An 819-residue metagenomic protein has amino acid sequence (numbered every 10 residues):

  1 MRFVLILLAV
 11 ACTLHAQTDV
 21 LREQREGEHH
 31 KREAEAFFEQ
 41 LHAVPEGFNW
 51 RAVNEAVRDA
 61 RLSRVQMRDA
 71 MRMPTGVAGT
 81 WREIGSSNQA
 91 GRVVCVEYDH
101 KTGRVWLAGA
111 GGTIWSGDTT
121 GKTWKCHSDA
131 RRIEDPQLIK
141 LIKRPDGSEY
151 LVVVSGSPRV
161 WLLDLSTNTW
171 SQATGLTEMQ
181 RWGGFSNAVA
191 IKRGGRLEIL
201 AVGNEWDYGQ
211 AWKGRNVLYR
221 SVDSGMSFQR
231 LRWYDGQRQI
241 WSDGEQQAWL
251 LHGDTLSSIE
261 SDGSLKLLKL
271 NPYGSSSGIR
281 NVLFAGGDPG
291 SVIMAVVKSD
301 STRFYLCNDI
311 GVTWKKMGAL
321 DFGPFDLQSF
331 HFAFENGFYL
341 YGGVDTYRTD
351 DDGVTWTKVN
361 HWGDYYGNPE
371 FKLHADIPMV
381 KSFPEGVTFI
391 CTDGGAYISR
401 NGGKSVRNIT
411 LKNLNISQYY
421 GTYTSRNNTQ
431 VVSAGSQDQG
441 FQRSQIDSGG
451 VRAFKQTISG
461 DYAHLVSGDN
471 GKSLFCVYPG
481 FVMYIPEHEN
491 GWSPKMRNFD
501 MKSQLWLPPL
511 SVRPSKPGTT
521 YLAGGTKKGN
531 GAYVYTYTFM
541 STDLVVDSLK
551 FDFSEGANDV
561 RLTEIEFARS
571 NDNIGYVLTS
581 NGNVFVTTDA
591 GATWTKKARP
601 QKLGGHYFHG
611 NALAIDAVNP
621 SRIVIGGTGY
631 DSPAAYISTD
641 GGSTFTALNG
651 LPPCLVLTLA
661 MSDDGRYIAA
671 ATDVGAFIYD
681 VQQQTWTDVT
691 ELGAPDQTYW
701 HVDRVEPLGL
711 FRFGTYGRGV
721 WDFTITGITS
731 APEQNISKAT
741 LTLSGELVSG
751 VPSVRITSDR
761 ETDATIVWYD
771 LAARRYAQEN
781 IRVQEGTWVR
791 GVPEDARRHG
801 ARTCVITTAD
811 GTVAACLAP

Functional and structural regions predicted by a protein language model:
F3-C12: Sec-dependent N-terminal signal peptides
T18-G727: Beta-propeller blade termini and top-face loops
G627, I756-R760, D770, E794 (+1 more regions): Non-cytosolic beta-sheet module surface loops
F723-S753, D759, R774, T812: Residue-level detector of functionally pivotal "anchor" positions at catalytic/ligand-binding pockets or at interdomain
S749-S753, R775-R797: Glycine-centered tight-turn motifs at strand-turn-strand junctions
T762-T765, R802: Short beta-strand/loop motifs in extracellular/secreted proteins, especially within beta-sandwich accessory domains
Y769-R775, R802: Short, glycine-anchored, charge-dense loop/turn motifs used at functional sites
Q778, D795-P819: C-terminal tail/sorting-segment detector
